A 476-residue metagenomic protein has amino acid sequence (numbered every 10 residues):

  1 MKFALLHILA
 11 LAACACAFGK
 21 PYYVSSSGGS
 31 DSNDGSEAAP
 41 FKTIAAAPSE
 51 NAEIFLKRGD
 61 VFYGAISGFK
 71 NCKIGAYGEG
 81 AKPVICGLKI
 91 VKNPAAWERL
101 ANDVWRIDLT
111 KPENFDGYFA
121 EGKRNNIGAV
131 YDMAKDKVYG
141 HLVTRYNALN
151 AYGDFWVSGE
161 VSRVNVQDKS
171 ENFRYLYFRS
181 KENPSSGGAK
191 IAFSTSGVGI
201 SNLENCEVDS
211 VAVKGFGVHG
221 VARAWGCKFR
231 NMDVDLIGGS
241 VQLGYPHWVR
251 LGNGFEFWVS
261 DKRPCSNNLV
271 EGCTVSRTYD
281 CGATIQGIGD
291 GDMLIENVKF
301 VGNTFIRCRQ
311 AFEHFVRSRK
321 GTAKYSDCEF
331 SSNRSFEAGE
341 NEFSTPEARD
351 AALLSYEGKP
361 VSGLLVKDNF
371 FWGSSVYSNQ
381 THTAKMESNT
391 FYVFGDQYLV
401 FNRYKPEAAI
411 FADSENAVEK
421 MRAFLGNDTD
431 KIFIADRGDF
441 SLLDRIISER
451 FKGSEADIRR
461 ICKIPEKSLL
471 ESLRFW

Functional and structural regions predicted by a protein language model:
L6-C14: Bacterial N-terminal signal peptides
A15-G19: Boundary at the C-terminal end of the N-terminal hydrophobic targeting segment
Y23-R223, G238-G252, E256-W258, A412-D430 (+1 more regions): Extracellular polysaccharide-degrading/modifying enzymes targeting complex plant/algal/animal polysaccharides
R58-G59, Y77, L88-I90, F216 (+7 more regions): Low-complexity, Gly/Pro
Y63-I66, T195-S201, F216-R223, V234 (+8 more regions): Short glycine/acidic-rich loop motifs that flank beta-strands on beta-rich extracellular proteins
Y63-K73, G80, K92, V316 (+3 more regions): Predominantly extracellular beta-rich ligand-binding scaffolds that present long acidic/polar faces for carbohydrate
